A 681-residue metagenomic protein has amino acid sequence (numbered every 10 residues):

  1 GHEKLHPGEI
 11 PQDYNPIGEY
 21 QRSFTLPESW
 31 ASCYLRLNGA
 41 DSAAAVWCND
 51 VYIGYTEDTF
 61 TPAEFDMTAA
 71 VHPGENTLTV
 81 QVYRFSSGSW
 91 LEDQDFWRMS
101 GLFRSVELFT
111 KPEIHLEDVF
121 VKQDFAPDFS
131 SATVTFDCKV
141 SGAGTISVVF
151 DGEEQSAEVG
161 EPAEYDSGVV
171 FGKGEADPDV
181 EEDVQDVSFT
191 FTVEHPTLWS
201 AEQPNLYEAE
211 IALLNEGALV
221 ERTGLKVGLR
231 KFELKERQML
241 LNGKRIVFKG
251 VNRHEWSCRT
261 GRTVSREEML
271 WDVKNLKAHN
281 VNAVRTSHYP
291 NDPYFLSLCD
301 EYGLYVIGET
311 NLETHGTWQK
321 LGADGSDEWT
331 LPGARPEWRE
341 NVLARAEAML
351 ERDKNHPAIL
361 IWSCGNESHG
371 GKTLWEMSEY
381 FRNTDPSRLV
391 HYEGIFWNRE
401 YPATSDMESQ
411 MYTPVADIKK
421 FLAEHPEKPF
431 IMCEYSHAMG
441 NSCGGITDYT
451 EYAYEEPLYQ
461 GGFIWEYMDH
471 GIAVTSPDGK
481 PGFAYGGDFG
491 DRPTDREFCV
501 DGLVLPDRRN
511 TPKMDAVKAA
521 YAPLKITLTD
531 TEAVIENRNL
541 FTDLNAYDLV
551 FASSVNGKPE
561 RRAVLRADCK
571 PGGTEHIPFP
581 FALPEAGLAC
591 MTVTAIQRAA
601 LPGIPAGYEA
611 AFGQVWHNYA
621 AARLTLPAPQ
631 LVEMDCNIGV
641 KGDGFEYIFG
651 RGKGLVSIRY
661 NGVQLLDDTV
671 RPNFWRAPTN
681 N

Functional and structural regions predicted by a protein language model:
G1-E3, P605-F612, N637-N681: Acidic-aromatic substrate-binding/catalytic surfaces of carbohydrate-active enzymes
I10-D118, S141-A143, P290-N291, L296 (+3 more regions): Accessory beta-strand-rich segments of carbohydrate-active enzymes
W47-I53, D151-G152, E216, N242 (+3 more regions): Short strand-turn-strand beta-turns centered on an Asx-Gly dipeptide
C48, S131-G174, V187, A209 (+3 more regions): Beta-strand-rich binding/interaction modules
C48-T77, Q81-D95, G160-W199, P204 (+1 more regions): Beta-strand-rich ligand-recognition modules
V51, W90, A218-T531, N539-N545 (+1 more regions): Extended substrate-binding grooves/exosites of carbohydrate-active enzymes
I53-G54, P73-T110, A201-A209, A589-A620: Glycine/proline-rich low-complexity spacer/linker segments in large multi-domain proteins
E113-G142, N510-Y547, L624-I638, G642: Surface beta-strand/loop "capping" patches
